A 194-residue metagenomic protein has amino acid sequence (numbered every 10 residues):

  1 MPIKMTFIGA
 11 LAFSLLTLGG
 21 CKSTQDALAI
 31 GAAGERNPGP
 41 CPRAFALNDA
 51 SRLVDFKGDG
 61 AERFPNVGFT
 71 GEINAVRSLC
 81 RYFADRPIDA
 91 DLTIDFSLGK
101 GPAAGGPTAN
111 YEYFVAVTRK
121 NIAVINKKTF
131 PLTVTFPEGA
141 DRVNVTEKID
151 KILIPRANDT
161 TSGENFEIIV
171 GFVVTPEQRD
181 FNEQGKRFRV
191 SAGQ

Functional and structural regions predicted by a protein language model:
M1-G9: Bacterial N-terminal signal peptides that target proteins for export
T17-G20: C-terminal motif of bacterial Sec signal peptides marking the signal peptidase cleavage site
K22-Q25: Bacterial signal peptide processing site
I30-D55: Post-signal peptide N-terminal segment of mature Sec-exported envelope proteins
N48-R81: Transition segment at domain starts
A75, R81-K127: Mid-length scaffold segments of soluble, non-membrane domains
Y111-V117, E164-E177: Internal, hydrophobic beta-strand segments that form the core of beta-sheet-rich folds
L132-F166, E177: Short, solvent-exposed, Trp/other aromatic-anchored flexible loops in extracytoplasmic proteins
